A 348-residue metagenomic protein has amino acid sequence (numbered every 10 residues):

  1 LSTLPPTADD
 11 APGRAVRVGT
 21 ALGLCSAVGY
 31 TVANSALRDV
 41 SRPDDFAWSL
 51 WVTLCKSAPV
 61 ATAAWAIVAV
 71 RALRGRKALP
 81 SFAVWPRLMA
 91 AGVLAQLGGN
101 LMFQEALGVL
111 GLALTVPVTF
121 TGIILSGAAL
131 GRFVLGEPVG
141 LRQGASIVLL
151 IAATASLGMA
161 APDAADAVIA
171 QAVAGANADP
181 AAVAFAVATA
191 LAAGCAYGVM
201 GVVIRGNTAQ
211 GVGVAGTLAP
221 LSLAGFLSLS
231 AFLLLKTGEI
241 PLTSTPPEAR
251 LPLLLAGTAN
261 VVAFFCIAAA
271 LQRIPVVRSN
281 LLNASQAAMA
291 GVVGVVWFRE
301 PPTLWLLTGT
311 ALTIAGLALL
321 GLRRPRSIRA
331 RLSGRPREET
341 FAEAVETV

Functional and structural regions predicted by a protein language model:
S2-C55, A165-G206, L227, L332-V348: Glycine-/small-residue-enriched transmembrane alpha-helix faces in small-molecule transporters and effluxers
S2-T3, D45-G98, L149, C195-M200 (+3 more regions): Transmembrane alpha-helices of multi-pass small-molecule transport proteins
V18-S26, R74-M102, F185-A193, L242-V262 (+2 more regions): Loop-to-transmembrane-helix transition segments
A21, C55, A113-G122, G206-A224 (+1 more regions): Helix-helix packing/entry segments at the starts of transmembrane helices
T31, S35, V93-L97, L101 (+8 more regions): Hydrophobic/small/kink-forming positions within alpha-helical transmembrane segments of polytopic membrane proteins
V40, V52, A106, V118 (+7 more regions): Hydrophobic/aromatic residues within transmembrane alpha-helices of multi-pass small-molecule transporters
A64, R142-A176, W305-R324: Hydrophobic transmembrane alpha-helices of multi-pass small-molecule transport proteins
I123-V148, A155, A288-L307: C-terminal transmembrane-helix exit sites in multi-pass transporters
